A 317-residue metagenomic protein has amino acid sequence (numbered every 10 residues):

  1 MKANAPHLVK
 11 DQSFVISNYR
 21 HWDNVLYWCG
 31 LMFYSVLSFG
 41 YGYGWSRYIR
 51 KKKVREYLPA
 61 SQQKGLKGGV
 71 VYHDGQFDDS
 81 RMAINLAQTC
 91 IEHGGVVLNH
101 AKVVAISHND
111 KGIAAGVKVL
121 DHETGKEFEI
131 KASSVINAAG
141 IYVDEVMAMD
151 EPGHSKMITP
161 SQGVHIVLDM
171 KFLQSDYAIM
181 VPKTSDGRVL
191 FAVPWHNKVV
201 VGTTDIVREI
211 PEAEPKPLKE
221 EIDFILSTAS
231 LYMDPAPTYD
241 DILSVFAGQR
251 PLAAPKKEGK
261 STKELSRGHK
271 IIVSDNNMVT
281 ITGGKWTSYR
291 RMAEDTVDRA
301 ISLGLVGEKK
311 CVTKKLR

Functional and structural regions predicted by a protein language model:
M1-Y57, L190: Dinucleotide-binding Rossmann-like beta1-alpha1 core, especially the glycine-rich loop that anchors the ADP
S46, G125-E129, V189: Short, mixed charged/polar active-site loops that provide acid/base catalysis or chelate metal/phosphate cofactors
R55-H93, A114-K118, E129-I130, T204-A213 (+1 more regions): Helix-loop-beta segment of a Rossmann-like dinucleotide-binding subdomain
R81, T89, A148, G153-V200 (+1 more regions): C-terminal catalytic lobe of FAD-dependent flavoproteins
V96-L98, L243: General small-molecule cofactor/ligand-binding pocket signal
N99-A115: A conserved short coil-to-beta-strand element within the FAD-binding core of flavoproteins
E123-S134, A138: Core beta-strand elements of the Rossmann-like FAD/NAD(P) dinucleotide-binding domain in flavoenzyme oxidoreductases
